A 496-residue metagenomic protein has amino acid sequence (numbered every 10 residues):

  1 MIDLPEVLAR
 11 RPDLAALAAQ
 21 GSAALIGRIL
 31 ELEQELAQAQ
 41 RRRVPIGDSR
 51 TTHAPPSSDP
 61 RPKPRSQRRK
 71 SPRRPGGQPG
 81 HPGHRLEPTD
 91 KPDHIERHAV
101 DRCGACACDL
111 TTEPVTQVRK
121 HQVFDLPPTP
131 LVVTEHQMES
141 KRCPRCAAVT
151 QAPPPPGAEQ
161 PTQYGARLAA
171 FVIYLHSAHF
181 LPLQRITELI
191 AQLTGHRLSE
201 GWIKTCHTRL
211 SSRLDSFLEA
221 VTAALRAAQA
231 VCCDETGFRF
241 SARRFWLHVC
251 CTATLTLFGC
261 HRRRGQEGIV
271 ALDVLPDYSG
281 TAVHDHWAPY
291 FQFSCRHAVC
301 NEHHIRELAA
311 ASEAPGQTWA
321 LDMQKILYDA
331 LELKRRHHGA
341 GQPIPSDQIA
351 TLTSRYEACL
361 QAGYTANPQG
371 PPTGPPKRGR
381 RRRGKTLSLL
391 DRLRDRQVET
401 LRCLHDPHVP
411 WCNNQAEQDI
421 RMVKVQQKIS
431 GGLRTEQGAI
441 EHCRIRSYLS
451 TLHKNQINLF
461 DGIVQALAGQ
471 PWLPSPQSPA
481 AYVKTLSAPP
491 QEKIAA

Functional and structural regions predicted by a protein language model:
M1-I2, E6-P12, P79, V100 (+1 more regions): Catalytic center-proximal scaffold of phosphoryl-transfer enzymes
M1-T162, C233, R239: Short, flexible loop/hinge motifs at secondary-structure junctions
